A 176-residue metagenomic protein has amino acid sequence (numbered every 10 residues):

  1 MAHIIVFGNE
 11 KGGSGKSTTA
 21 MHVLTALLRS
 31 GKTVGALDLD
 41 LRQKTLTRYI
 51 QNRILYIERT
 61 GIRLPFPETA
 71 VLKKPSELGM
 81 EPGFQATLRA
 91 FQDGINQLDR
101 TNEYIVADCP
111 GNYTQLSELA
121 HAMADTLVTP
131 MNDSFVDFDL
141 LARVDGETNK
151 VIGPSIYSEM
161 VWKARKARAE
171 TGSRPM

Functional and structural regions predicted by a protein language model:
M1-I5: Pre-Walker A (Motif I) flank of P-loop NTPase domains
G8-S14, R29-Y104, G111, G146 (+1 more regions): P-loop/Walker-type NTP enzyme "switch/lid" segment
T18-T19: Hydrophobic positions on the alpha1 helix immediately C-terminal to the Walker A/P-loop
H22, A26: Active-site signature of alpha/beta-hydrolase-fold catalytic machinery across serine- and Asp/Cys-nucleophile hydrolases
S30, A107-M176: Conserved catalytic-core segment of NTP-binding enzymes
